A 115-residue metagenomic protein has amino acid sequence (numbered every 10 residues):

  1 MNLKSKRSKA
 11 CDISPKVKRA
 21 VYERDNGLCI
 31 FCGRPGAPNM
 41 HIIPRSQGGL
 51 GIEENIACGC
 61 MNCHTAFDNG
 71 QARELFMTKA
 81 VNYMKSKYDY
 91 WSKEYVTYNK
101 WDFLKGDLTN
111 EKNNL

Functional and structural regions predicted by a protein language model:
M1-R24, G33-G36, R73-L115: A boundary/linker detector
V21-Y22, H64, D68: N-terminal cationic-hydrophobic initiation segments that often serve targeting/anchoring roles
L28-C58, F67, Q71-E74: Histidine-centered nuclease catalytic patch
S46-N62, K79-E94: Short microdomains enriched in Cys/His and/or Lys/Arg
